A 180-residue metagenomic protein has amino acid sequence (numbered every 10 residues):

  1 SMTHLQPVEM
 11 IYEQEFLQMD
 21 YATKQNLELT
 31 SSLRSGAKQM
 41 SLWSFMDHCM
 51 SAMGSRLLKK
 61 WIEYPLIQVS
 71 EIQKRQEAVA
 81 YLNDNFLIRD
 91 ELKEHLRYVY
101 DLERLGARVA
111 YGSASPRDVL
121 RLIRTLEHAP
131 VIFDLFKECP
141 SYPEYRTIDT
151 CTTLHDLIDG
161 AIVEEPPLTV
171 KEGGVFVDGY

Functional and structural regions predicted by a protein language model:
S1-Y180: Alpha-helical bundle segments enriched in helix-capping/polar residues
